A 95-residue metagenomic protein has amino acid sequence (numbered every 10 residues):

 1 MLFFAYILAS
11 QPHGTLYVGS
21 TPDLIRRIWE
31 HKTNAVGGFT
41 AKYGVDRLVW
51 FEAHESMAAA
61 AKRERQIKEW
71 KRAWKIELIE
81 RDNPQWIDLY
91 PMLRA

Functional and structural regions predicted by a protein language model:
M1-A53, A58-R65, D82-A95: GIY-YIG nuclease catalytic motif and its immediate N-terminal context
R65-I79: Short arginine-rich
